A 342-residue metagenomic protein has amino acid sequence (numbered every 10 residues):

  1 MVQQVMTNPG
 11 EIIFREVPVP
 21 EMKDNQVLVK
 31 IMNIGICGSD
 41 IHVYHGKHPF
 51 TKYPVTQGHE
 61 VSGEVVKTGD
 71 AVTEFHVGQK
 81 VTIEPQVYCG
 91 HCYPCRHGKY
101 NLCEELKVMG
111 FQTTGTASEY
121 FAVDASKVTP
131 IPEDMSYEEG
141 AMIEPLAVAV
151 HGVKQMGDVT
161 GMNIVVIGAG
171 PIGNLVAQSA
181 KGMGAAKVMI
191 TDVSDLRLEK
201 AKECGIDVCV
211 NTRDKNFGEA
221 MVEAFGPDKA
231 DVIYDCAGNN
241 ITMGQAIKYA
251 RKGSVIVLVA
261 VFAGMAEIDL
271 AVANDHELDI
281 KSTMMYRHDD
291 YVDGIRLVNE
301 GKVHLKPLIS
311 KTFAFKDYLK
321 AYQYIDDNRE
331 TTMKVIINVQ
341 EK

Functional and structural regions predicted by a protein language model:
Q3, G244-K248, H288-K342: C-terminal hydrophobic helical "lid"/dimerization subdomain of Rossmann-like NAD(P)H-dependent oxidoreductases
P20-I34, K47-Y93, K127, P132-D134: Glycine-rich beta-strand-centered segment in the early N-terminal region that forms part of a ligand/cofactor-binding
K47, V193-S194, F262, Y286: Residues in the short beta-alpha loop(s) of Rossmann-like NAD(P)-binding domains
V66, V188-M189, V257: Conserved beta-strand positions in the Rossmann-like core of class I SAM-dependent methyltransferases
C89-I167: NAD(P)H dinucleotide-binding glycine-rich loop of Rossmann-like/cofactor-binding domains, especially the beta1-alpha1
M135-D214, E219: Mid-domain Rossmann-like dinucleotide-binding core that forms the NAD(H)/NADP(H) cofactor-binding site
M156-T160, E199, C204-D279, L319: Glycine-rich cofactor phosphate-binding loops and adjacent beta1-alpha1 units of small-molecule cofactor enzyme domains
